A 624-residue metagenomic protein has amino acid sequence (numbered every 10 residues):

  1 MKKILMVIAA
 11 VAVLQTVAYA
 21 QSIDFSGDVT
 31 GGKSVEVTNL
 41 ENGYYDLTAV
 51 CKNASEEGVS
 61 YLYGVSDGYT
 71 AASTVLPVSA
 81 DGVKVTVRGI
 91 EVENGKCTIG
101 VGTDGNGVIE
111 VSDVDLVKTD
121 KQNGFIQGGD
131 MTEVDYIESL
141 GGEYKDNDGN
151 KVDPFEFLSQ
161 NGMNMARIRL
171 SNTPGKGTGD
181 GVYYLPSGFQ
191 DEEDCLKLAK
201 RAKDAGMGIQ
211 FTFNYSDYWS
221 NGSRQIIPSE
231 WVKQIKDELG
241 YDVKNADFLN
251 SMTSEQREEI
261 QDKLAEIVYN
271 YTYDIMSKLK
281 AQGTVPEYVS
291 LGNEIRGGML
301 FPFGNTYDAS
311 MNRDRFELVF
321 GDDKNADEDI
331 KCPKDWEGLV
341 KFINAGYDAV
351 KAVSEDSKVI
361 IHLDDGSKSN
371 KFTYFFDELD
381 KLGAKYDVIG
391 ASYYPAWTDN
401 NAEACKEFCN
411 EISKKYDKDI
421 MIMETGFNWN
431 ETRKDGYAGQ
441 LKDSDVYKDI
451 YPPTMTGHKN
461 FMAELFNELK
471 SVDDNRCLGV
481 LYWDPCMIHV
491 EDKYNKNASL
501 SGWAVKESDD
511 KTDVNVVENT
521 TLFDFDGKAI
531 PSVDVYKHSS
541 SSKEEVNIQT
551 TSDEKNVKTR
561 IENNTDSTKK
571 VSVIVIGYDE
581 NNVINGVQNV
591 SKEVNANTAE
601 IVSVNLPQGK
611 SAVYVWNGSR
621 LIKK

Functional and structural regions predicted by a protein language model:
F25-G27, K33-E56, V83-I90, D113-D115 (+5 more regions): Extra-cytoplasmic beta-strand recognition segments
V29-G32, D67-N94, I109, V594-I601: Extracellular carbohydrate recognition and processing domains and analogous Trp-centered ligand-binding platforms
K52-A80, V575: Extracellular ligand-binding interfaces
G100-G107: Short beta-strand-plus-loop segments that form exposed binding edges in beta-rich domains
K121-F157: Boundary/entry segment of secreted carbohydrate-active catalytic domains
P154-F155, S354-V359, G366-Y447, G457 (+2 more regions): Glycoside hydrolase catalytic-domain groove-lining segments
F157-G321, E328-D335, L339-K358, D364: Substrate-binding cleft and catalytic face of glycoside hydrolase catalytic domains, especially the flexible beta-alpha
D308-A309, L318-V319, E407, E411 (+4 more regions): Aromatic-rich peripheral "rim/lid" segments of glycoside hydrolase catalytic domains that contact and position glycan
